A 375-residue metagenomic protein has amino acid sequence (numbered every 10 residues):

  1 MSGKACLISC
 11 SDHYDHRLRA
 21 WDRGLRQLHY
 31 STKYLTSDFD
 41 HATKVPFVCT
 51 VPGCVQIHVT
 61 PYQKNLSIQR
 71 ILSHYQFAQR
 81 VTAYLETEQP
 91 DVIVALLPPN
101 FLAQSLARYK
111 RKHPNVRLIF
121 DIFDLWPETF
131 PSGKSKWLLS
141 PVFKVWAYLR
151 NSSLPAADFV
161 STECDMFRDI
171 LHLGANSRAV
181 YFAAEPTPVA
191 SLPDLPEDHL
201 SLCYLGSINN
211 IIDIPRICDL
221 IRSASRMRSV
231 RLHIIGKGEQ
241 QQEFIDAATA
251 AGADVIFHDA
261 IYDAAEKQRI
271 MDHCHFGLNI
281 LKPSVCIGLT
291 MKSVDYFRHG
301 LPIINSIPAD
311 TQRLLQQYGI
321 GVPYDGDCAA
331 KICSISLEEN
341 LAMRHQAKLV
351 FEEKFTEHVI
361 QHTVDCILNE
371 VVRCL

Functional and structural regions predicted by a protein language model:
M1-G53, F159, D219-R226: N-terminal subdomain of nucleotide-sugar transferases
R23, Q79-A83, F101-Q104, R108-K112 (+2 more regions): Membrane-proximal helix-turn-helix segments that form the acceptor-binding/catalytic region of lipid-linked
T36, I119, P127, S140-S191: Donor nucleotide-sugar binding/catalytic pocket of nucleotide-sugar-dependent glycosyltransferases
P61-Q69, V116-Y148: Acceptor-binding helix/loop patch of EC 2.4 sugar-transfer enzymes, predominantly nucleotide-sugar-dependent
A184, P193-I212, I217-R222, L232-H233: Conserved donor-binding/catalytic core segment of Leloir-type glycosyltransferases
I212, H258, D263-R269, G277-D295 (+1 more regions): Nucleotide-sugar-dependent
Q242-Q268: Nucleotide-activated donor-binding/catalytic signature segment of Leloir-type glycosyltransferases, i.e., the conserved
D327-R373: A charged, aromatic-enriched C-terminal amphipathic alpha-helix characteristic of glycosyltransferases across folds
